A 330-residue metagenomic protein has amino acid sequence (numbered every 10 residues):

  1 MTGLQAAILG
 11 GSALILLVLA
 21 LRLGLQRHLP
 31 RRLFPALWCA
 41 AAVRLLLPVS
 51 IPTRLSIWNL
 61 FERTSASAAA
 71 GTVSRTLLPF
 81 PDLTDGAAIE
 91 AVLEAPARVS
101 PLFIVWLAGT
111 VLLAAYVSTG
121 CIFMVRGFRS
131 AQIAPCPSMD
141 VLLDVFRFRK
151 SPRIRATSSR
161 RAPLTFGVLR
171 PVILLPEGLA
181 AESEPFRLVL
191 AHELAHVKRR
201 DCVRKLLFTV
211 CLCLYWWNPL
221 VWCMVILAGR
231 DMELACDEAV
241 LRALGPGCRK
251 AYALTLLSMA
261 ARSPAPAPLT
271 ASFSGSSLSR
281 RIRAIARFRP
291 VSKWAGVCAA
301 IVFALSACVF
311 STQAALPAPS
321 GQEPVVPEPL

Functional and structural regions predicted by a protein language model:
M1-S118, R129-Q132, D144-S151, L278 (+1 more regions): Hydrophobic membrane-embedded segments
L14-H28, P268-C298: Cytosolic-side transmembrane helix boundary signature
R44-L47, R289-P317: Internal/C-terminal transmembrane anchor helices
L45, S50, G167, I173 (+1 more regions): Hydrophobic, aromatic-rich membrane-embedded alpha-helical segments
T119-L164: Auxiliary, metal-adjacent structural segments of Zn-dependent hydrolase domains
P135-C136, L142-R149, K198-R199, C223-S279 (+1 more regions): Short helix/loop segments within enzyme catalytic domains that coordinate or immediately flank catalytic cofactors
R161-S183: Active-site scaffold of zinc-dependent metalloenzymes
R187-R204, F208, C236-D237: Active-site recognition of the HExxH zinc-binding catalytic motif
